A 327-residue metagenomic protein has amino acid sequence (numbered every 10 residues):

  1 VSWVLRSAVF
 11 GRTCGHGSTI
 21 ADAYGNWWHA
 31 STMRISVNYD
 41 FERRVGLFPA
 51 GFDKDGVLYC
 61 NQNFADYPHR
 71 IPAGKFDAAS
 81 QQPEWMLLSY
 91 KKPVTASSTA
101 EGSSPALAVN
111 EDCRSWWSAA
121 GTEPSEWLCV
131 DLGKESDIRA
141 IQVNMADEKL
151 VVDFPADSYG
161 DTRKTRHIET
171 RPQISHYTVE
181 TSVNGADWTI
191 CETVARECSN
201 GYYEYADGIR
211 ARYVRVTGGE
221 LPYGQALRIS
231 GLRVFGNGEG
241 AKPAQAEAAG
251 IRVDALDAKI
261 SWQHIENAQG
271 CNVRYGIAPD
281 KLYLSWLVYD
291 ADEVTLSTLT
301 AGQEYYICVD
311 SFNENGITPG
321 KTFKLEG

Functional and structural regions predicted by a protein language model:
V1-G11, D55, C60-Q62, I190-T193: Blade-edge beta-strand/turn elements of extracellular beta-propeller and related beta-sheet repeat scaffolds
N26-I35: Hydrophobic core segments of beta-strands in well-ordered, beta-rich domains
V37-M86: Beta-propeller fold recognition
D112-I190, R196-E247, V253, Q263 (+2 more regions): Aromatic, loop-rich ligand-recognition surfaces of beta-strand-rich domains
H176, E180-T181, E266-D290: Extracellular low-complexity, O-glycosylation-prone stalks/linkers
A226-L227, N313-G327: Extracellular fibronectin type III
L256-A268: Conserved aromatic anchor
L296-I317: Beta-strand-rich modules
